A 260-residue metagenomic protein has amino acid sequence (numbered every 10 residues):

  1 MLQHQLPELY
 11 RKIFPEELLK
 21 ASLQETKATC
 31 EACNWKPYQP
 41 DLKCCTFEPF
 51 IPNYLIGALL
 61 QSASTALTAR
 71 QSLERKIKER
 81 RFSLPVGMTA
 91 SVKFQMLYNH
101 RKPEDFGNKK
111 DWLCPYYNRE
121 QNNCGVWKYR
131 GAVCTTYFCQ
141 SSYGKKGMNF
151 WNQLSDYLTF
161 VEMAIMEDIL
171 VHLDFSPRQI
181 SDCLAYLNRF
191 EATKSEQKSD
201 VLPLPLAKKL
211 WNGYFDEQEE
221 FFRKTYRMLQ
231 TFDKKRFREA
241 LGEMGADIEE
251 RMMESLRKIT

Functional and structural regions predicted by a protein language model:
M1-N212, E219, Y226, K235-T260: Hydrophobic scaffolds flanking metal-cofactor catalytic centers in soluble metalloenzymes
